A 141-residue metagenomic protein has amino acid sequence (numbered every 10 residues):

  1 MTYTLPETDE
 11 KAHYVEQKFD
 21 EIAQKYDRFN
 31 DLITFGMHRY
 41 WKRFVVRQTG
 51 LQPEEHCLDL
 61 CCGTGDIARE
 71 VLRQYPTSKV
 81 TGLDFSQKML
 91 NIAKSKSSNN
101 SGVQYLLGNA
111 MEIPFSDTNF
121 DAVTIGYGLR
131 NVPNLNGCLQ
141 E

Functional and structural regions predicted by a protein language model:
M1-K25: N-terminal, positively charged/glycine-rich alpha-helical extensions of SAM-dependent methyltransferases
A23-G36: Class I SAM-dependent methyltransferase Rossmann-like catalytic core, especially the SAM/SAH-binding loop
Y26, V123-T124: Hydrophobic beta-strand segment of the Class I
F35-E55, E70: Conserved alpha-helix/loop element of class I SAM-dependent methyltransferases that forms part of the SAM/SAH-binding
H56-E112: Class I SAM-dependent methyltransferase SAM/SAH-binding core
M111-A122: A short acidic, Gly/Pro-enriched loop at the edge of an enzyme's catalytic core that lines a small-molecule cofactor
Y127-G128: Short catalytic micro-motifs in class I SAM-dependent methyltransferases
V132-E141: A short, conserved alpha-helix within the catalytic core of class I
